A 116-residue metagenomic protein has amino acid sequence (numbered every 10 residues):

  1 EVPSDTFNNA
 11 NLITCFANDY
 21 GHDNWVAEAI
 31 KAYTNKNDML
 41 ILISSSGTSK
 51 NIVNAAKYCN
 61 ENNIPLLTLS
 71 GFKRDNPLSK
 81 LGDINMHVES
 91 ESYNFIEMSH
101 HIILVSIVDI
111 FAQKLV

Functional and structural regions predicted by a protein language model:
E1-V116: Glycine-rich phosphate-binding loops that contact phosphosugars or nucleotide phosphates
